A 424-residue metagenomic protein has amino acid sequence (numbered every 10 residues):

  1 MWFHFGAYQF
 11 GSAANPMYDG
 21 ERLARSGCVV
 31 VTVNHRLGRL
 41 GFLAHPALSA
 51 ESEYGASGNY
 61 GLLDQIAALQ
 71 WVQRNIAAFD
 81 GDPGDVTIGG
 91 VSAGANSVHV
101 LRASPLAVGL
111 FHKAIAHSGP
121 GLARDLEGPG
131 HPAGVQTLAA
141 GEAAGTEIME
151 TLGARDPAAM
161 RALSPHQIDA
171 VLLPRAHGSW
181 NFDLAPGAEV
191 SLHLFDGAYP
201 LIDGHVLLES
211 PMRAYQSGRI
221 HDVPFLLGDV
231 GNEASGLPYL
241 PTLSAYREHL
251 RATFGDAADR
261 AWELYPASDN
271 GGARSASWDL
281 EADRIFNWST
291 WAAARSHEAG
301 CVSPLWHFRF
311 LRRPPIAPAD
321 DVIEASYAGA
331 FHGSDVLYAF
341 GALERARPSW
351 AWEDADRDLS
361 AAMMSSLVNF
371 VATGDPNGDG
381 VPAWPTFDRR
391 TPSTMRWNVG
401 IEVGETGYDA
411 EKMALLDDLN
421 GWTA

Functional and structural regions predicted by a protein language model:
M1-P157, S179, H205-L208, R213-P238: Serine-hydrolase-like catalytic core of hydrolytic proteins
R36-R39, G89-A93, R309-I316, P382-D388: Short, solvent-exposed turn/loop segments enriched in Gly/Ser/Thr/Pro and often Arg
Q65-Q73, F286-A294, M364, V368-V371: Short, hydrophobic/amphipathic alpha-helical packing segments that form internal helix faces or helix-helix interfaces
G84-T87, A154-L163, H307-R309, G378-P385: Surface-exposed patches in mature extracellular/periplasmic domains of secreted proteins
K113, G121-H131, R155, A159-A355 (+1 more regions): Substrate-gating cap/lid region and adjacent catalytic-acid/histidine neighborhood within extracellular/lumenal
D356-D379: Non-catalytic, well-ordered alpha-helical segments in soluble enzyme domains
N377-E405: Mature extracytoplasmic/periplasmic domains
G400-A424: Tryptophan-rich aromatic "cage" segments
